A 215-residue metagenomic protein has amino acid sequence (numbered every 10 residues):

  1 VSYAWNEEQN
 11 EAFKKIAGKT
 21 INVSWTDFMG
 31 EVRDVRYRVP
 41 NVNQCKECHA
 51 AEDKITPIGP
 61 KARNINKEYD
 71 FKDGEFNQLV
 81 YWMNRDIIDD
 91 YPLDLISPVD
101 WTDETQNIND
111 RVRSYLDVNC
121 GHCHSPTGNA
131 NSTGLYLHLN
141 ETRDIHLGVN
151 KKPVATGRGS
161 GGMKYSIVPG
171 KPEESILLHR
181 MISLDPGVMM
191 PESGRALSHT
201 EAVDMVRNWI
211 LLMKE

Functional and structural regions predicted by a protein language model:
V1-E215: Sequence context surrounding c-type heme c attachment/ligation sites in exported
